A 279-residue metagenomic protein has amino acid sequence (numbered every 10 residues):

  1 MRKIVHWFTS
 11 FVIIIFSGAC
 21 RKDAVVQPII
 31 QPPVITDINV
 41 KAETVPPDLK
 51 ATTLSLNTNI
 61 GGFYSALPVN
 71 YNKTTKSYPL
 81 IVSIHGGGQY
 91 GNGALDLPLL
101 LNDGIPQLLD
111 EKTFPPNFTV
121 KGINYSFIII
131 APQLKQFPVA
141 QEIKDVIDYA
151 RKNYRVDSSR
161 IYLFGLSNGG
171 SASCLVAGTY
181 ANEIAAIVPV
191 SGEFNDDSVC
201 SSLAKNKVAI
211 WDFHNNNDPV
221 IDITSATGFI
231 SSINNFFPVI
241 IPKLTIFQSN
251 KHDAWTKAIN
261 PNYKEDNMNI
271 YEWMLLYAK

Functional and structural regions predicted by a protein language model:
M1-Q31: Bacterial Sec-dependent N-terminal signal peptides
C20-L80, F127, V176, I230 (+1 more regions): A domain-start/cap signature at the N-terminus of enzymes
K73-K76, F137-S167: Gly/Ser-rich "nucleophile elbow"/oxyanion-hole loop immediately N-terminal to the catalytic nucleophile in hydrolases
K76, G91-P98, Q141-I143, L175-V176 (+3 more regions): Short, solvent-exposed loop/turn and secondary-structure capping segments
L80, I84-E142: Active-site machinery of serine-nucleophile hydrolases
Y125-F127, A204-I210: Short, proline-enriched alpha-helix->beta-strand connector loops that line the catalytic pocket of alpha/beta-hydrolase
S159-A204: Primarily recognizes the serine-hydrolase "nucleophile elbow" in alpha/beta-hydrolase and SGNH/GDSL folds
F213, P219-V220, T227, N235-K279: C-terminal catalytic histidine-bearing segment of alpha/beta-hydrolase fold enzymes
